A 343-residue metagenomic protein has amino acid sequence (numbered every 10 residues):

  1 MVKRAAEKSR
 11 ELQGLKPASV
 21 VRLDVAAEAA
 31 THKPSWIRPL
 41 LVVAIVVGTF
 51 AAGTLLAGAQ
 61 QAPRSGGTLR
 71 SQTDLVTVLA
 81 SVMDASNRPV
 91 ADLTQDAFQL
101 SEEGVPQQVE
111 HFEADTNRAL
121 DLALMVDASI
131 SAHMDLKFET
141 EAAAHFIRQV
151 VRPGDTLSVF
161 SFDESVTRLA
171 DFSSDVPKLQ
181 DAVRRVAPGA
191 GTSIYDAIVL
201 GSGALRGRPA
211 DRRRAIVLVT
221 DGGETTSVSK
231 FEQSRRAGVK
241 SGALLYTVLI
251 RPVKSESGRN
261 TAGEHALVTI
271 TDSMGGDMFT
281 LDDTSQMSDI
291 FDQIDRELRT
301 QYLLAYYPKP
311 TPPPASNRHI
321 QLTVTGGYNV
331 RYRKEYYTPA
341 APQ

Functional and structural regions predicted by a protein language model:
M1-K3, G14, A18, V25-A26 (+2 more regions): N-terminal basic, low-structured, amphipathic or hydrophobic segments
M1-K8, Q60-Q61: N-terminal acidic, proline/glycine-rich, low-complexity intrinsically disordered segments
R10, A29, A57-G58: Intrinsic low-complexity/disordered segments
R22, A30-T31, S35, V43 (+1 more regions): Intrinsically disordered, low-complexity peptide-like regions
L41-T54: Bacterial N-terminal signal peptides
L56-Q343: Scaffold/interface architecture of coatomer-like assemblies
